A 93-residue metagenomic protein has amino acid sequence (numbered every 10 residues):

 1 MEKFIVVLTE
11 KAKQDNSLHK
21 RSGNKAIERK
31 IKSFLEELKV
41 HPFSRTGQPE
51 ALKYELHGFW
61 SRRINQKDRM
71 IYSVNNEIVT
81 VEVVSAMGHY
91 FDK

Functional and structural regions predicted by a protein language model:
M1-I5, K13-R29, R62-K93: Enriched for short, Lys/Arg-rich terminal
I5-V6, R45: Residues that recognize and position ribonucleotide moieties
T9: Residue-level signal for threonine
E28-E36: PIN-domain endoribonuclease scaffold, especially VapC-family toxins
E36-R62: A short, surface-exposed loop/turn module that caps and links secondary-structure elements
